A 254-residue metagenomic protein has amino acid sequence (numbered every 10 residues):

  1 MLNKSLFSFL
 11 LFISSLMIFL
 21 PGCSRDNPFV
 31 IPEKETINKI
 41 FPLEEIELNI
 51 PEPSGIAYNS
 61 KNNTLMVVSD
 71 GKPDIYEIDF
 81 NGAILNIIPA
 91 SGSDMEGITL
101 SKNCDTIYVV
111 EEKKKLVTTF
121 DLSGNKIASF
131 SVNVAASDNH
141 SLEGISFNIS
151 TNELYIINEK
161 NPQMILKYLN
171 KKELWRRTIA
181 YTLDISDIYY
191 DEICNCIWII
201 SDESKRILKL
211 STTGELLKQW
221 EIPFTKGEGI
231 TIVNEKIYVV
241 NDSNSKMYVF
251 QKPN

Functional and structural regions predicted by a protein language model:
F19-G22: C-terminal motif of bacterial Sec signal peptides marking the signal peptidase cleavage site
S24-K39: Blade/loop signatures of beta-propeller domains
I40-L48, A83-P89, K126-A136, K172-I179 (+1 more regions): A short beta-strand motif characteristic of beta-propeller blades
L48-S60, S91-K102, A135-N152, Y181-N195 (+2 more regions): Beta-rich, blade/repeat-based domains predominating in secreted/periplasmic proteins but also intracellular
N59, M66-G71, I107-K115, L154-N161 (+2 more regions): Conserved beta-strand positions in repeat-built beta-propeller and related beta-rich domains
M66-N86: Beta-propeller domains
D74-Y76, L116-T119, P162-L166, R206-L208 (+1 more regions): Structural motif
D79-A83, D121-N125, Y168-K172, L210-E215 (+1 more regions): Short loop/turn segments that connect beta-strands within beta-propeller blades
